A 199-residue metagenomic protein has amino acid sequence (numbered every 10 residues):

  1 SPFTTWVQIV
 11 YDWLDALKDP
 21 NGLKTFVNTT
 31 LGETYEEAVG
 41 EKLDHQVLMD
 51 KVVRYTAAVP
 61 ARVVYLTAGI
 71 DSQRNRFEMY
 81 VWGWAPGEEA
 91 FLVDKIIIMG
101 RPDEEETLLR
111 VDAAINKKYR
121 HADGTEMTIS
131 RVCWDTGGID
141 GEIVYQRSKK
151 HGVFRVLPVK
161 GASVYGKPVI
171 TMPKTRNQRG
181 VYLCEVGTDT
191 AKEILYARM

Functional and structural regions predicted by a protein language model:
S1-V63, G138, R179-R198: Non-catalytic, compositionally simple segments
Q8-W13, M79-G83, V93-I96, V144-S148: Composition- and surface-driven signal marking solvent-exposed, interaction-prone regions in large proteins
T30, R110-T125, G138-R147, C184 (+1 more regions): Recognizes the extracellular SEMA beta-propeller fold with strongest preference for semaphorin/plexin SEMA domains
T34, K118, H151-G152: A generic secondary-structure signal for well-formed alpha-helical elements
E37-Y65, R74-R131: Nucleic-acid-processing active sites and adjacent nucleic-acid-binding tracks, predominantly divalent metal-dependent
T67-G69: Short glycine-aspartate micro-motif
S72-N75, W82-W84, V132-I139, V159-A162: An acidic- and aromatic-residue-enriched active-site/binding cleft used to recognize and process polar
G138-M199: Metal-dependent DNA phosphodiester-chemistry modules and their immediately adjacent helices/loops in DNA-processing
